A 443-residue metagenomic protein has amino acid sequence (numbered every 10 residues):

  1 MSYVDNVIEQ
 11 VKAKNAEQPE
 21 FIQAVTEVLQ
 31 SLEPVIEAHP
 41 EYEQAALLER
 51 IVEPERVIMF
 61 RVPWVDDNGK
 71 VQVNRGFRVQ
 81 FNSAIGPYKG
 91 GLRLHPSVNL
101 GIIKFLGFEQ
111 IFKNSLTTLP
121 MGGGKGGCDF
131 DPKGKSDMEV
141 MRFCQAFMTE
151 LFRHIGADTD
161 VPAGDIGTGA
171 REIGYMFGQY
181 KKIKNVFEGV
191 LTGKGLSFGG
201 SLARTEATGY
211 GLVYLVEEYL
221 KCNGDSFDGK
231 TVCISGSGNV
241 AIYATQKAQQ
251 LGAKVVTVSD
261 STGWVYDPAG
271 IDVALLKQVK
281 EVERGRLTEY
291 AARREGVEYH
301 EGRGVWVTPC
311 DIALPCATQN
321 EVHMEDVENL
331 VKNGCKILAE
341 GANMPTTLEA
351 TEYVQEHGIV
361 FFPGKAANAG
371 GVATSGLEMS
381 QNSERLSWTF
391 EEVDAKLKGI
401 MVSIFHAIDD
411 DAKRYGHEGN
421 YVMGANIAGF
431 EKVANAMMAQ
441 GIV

Functional and structural regions predicted by a protein language model:
M1-L202, K432-I442: N-terminal ligand-binding/catalytic initiation module
S2-A24, Y219, V331-V443: Adenosine-phosphate binding glycine-rich loop
I8-E9, T26, E33, L100 (+15 more regions): Predominant activation on well-ordered alpha-helical scaffold segments within soluble catalytic domains
G69, D165-I166, S201-T208, C233-S237 (+2 more regions): Active-site nucleophile and cofactor-binding loops and adjacent substrate-binding regions of central metabolic enzymes
T159-A163, V186-L191, I234, T257-D260 (+5 more regions): General beta-strand structural signal in soluble alpha/beta enzymes
G200-V307: Glycine-rich phosphate/diphosphate-binding loop of Rossmann-like nucleotide-binding domains
G263-F361, A366: Rossmann-like adenosine-cofactor binding region
